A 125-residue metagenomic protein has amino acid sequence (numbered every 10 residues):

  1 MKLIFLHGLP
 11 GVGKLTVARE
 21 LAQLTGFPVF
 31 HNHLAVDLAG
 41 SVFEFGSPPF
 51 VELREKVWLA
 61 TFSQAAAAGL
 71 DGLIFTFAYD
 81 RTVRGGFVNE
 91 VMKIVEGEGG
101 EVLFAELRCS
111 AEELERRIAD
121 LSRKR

Functional and structural regions predicted by a protein language model:
L3: Walker A (P-loop) ATP-phosphate-binding motif of ABC ATPase nucleotide-binding domains
L6: Hydrophobic anchor at the beta1->P-loop junction of P-loop NTPases
P10: The conserved Walker
G13: Conserved glycine(s) of the Walker
T16-A66: Conserved substrate/cofactor phosphate-moiety recognition/catalytic segment in nucleotide-dependent phosphotransferases
A35-V36, D80, R108-E113: Conserved nucleotide-binding/hydrolysis micro-motifs of P-loop NTPases
L70-F75, G99-L103: Loop/turn-to-beta-strand initiation segments
V95-R125: A glycine- and Lys/Arg-enriched "phosphate-lid" helix/loop adjacent to the NTP-binding pocket of small-molecule kinases
